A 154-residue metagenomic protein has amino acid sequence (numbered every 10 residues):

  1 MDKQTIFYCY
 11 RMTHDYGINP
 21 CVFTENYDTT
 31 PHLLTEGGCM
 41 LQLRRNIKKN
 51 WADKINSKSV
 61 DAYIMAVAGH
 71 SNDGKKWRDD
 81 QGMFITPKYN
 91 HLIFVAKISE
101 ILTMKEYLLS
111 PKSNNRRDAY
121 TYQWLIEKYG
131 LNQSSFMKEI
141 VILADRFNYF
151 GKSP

Functional and structural regions predicted by a protein language model:
M1-S59: Compositionally biased, charged N-terminal/linker segments
Y8, A62, F94: Residue-level detector of short, conserved catalytic/binding motifs and their immediate flanks
M12-H14, A66, I98: Hydrophobic side chains in beta-strands
G17-N19, D73-G74, I101-E106: Eukaryotic short linear interaction motifs
A52-M83: Short coil-to-beta transition motif at edge beta-strands of beta-rich domains
K76-M83, H91-I101: Short beta-strand-centered aromatic/proline hotspots
T86: Amphipathic helical hotspot of TIR/SEFIR-family domains
S99-P154: Aromatic- and Lys/Arg-enriched surface recognition patch
